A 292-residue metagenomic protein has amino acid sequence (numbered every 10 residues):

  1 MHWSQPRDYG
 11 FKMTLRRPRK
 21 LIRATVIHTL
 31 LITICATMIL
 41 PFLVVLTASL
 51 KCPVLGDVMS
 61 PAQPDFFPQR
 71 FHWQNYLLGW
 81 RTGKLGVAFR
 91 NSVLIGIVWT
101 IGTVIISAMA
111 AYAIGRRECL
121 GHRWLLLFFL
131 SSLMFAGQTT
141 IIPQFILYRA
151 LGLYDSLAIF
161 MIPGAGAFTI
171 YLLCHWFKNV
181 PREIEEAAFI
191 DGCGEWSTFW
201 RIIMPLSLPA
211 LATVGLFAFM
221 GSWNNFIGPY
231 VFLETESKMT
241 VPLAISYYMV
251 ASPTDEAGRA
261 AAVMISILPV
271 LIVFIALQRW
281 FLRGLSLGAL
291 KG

Functional and structural regions predicted by a protein language model:
H2-G292: A hydrophobic, multi-pass inner-membrane permease signature
